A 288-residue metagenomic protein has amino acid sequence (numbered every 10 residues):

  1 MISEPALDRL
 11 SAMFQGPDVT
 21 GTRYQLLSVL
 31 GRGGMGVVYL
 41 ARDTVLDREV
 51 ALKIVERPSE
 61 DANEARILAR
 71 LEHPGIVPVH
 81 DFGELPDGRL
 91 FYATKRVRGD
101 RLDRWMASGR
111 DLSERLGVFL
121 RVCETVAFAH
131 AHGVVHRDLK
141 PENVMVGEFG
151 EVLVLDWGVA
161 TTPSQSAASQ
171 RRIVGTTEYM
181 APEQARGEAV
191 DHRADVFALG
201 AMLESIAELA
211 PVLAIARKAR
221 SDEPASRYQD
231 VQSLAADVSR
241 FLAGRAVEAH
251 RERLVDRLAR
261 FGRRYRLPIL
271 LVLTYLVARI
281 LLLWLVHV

Functional and structural regions predicted by a protein language model:
L27-G33, V38: Protein kinase glycine-rich loop
R42, R98, G117-L120, V126-A127 (+4 more regions): C-terminal lobe helix-coil module of Hanks-type protein kinase domains
R42-E49: Conserved N-lobe loop of protein kinases adjacent to the ATP-binding glycine-rich P-loop
E56-R70: AlphaC helix of the eukaryotic protein kinase fold
F82: Activation-segment/catalytic-loop signature of the eukaryotic protein kinase fold
D87-R101: Conserved short submotifs of the Hanks-type protein kinase catalytic core that shape the nucleotide-binding pocket
R101-D111: AlphaC helix of the protein kinase catalytic domain
F149-E183: Activation segment of protein kinases
